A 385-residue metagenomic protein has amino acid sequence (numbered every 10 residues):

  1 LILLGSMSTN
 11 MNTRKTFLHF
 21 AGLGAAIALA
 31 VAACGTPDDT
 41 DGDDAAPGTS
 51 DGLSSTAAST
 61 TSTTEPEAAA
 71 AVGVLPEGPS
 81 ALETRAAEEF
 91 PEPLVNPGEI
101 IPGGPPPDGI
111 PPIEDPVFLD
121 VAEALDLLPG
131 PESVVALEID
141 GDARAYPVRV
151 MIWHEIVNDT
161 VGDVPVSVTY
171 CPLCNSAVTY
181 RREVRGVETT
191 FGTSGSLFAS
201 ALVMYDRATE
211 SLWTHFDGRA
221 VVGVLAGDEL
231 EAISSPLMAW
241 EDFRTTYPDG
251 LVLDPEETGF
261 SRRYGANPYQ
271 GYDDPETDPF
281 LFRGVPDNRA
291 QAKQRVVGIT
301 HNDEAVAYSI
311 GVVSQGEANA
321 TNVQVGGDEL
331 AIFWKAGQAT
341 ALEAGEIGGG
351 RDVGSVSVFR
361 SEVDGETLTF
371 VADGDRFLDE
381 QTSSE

Functional and structural regions predicted by a protein language model:
L1-N10: Short, Lys/Arg-enriched N-terminal segments with co-localized hydrophobic residues within the first ~10-30 amino acids
T9-L23: Bacterial N-terminal signal peptides that target proteins for export
G24-A28: Alpha-helical transmembrane segments
A30-A33: C-terminal motif of bacterial Sec signal peptides marking the signal peptidase cleavage site
P37-S50: Long, acidic low-complexity intrinsically disordered regions
D39-G42, S62-E385: Mid-to-C-terminal functional-domain signal that highlights helix-capping/loop sites within ligand-binding modules
G48-P66: Extracellular mucin-like PTS domains
